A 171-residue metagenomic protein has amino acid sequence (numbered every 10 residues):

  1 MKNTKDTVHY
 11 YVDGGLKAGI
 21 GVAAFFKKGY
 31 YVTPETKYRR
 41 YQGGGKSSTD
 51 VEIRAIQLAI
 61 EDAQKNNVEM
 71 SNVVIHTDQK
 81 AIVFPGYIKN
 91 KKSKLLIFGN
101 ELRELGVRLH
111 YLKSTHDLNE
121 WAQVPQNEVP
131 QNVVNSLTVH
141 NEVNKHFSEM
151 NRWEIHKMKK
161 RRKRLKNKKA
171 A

Functional and structural regions predicted by a protein language model:
K2-D50, D62: RNase H-like nuclease fold core
K17, Q57-H140: RNase H catalytic domain
G21-V22, E120, K168-K169: N-terminal cationic amphipathic segment used for targeting or macromolecule association
F26-K27, N66, N151: Compositionally biased non-globular segments, especially hydrophobic aliphatic-rich helices of signal peptides
K28-Y30, E35, N90-K94, A171: Intrinsic-disorder/low-complexity loop/linker signature
E52, I56: Short, conserved alpha-helix that lines the donor NDP-sugar binding/gating region of sugar-transfer enzymes
H140-E154: Acidic, His- and aromatic-enriched active-site or binding-groove loops in soluble protein domains that engage sugars
N151-A171: Short Lys/Arg-rich cationic patches that frequently serve as NLS/NoLS or arginine-rich RNA/DNA-binding motifs
